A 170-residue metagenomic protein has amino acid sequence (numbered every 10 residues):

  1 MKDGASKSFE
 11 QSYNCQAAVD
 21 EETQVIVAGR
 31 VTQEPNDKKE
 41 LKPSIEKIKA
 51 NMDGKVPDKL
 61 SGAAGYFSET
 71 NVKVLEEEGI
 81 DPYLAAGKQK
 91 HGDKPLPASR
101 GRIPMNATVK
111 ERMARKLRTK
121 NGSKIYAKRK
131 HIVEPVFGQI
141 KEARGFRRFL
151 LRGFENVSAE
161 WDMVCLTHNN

Functional and structural regions predicted by a protein language model:
M1-N170: Anion-binding and metal-coordination hotspots
